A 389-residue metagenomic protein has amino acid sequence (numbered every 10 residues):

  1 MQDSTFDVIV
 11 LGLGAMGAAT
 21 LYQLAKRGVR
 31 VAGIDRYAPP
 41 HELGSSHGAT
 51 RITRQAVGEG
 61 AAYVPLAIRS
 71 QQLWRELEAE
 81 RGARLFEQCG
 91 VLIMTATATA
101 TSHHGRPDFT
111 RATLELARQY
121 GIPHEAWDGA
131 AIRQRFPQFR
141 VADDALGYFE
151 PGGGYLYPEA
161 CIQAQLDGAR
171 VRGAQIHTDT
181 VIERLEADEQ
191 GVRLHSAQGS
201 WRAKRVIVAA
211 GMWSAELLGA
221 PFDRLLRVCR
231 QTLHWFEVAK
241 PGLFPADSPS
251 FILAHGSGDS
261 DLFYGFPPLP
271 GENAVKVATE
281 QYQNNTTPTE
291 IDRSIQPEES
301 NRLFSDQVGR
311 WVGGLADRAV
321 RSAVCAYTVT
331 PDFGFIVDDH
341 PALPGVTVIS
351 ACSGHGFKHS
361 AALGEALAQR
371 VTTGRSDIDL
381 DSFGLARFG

Functional and structural regions predicted by a protein language model:
Q2-G14, A32: Beta1/beta-strand and adjacent pyrophosphate-binding region of the FAD-binding site in flavoprotein oxidoreductases
S4-F6, H195-R205: Core beta-strand elements of the Rossmann-like FAD/NAD(P) dinucleotide-binding domain in flavoenzyme oxidoreductases
G17-A18: N-terminal Rossmann-fold NAD(P) dinucleotide-binding loop
Y22-K26, G82-Q88, S200, R205 (+1 more regions): Active-site substrate-recognition segment that forms the wall of the catalytic cavity or substrate channel
A25-S46: Glycine-rich FAD pyrophosphate-binding loop
T50-R135: Dinucleotide-binding Rossmann-like beta1-alpha1 core, especially the glycine-rich loop that anchors the ADP
A98-R172, H177-T178, R184-Q190: Flavin (FAD/FMN) cofactor-binding and adjacent substrate-gating region of FAD-dependent oxidoreductase domains
L303-G389: C-terminal catalytic lobe of FAD-dependent flavoproteins
